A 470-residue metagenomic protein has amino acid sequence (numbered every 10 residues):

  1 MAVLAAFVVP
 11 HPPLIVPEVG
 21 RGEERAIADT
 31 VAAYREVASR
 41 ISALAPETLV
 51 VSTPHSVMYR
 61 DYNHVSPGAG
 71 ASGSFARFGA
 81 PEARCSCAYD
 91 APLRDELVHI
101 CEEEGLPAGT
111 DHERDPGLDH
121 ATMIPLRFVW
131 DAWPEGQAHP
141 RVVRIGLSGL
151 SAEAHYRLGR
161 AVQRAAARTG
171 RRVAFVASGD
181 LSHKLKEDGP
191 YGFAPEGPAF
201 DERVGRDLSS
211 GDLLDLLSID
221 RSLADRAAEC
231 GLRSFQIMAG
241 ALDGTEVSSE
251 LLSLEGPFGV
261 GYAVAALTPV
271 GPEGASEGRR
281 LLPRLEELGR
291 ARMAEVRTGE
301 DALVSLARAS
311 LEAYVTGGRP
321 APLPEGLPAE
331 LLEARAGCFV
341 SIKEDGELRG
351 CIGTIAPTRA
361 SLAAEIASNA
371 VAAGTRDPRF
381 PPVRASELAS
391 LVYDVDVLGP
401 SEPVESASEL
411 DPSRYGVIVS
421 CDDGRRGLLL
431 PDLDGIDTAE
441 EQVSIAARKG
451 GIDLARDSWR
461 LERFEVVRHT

Functional and structural regions predicted by a protein language model:
M1-E47, M58-R160, R168, D188-A302 (+8 more regions): Flexible, D/E/H-enriched segments
T48-V50, A174: Structural motif
H55-V57, L181-S182: Catalytic metal-binding/acid-base residues of hydrolase active sites
Y62-V65, R335-R349: Polyanion/phosphate-binding surface patch
G146-F200, I342-L362: Active-site beta-strand/loop microenvironment that shapes enzyme catalytic pockets
V296-G337: Short, basic/aromatic recognition patches
I355-V383: A short mixed-secondary-structure module that forms the rim of ligand-binding clefts
